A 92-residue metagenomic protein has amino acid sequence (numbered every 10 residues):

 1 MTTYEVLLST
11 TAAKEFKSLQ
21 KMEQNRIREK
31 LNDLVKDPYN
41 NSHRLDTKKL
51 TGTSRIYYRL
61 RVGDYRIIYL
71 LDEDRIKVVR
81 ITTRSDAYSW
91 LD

Functional and structural regions predicted by a protein language model:
T2-T3, T10, K14-K17, Q24 (+3 more regions): Enriched for short, Lys/Arg-rich terminal
L7, R28, N32-V35: PIN-domain endoribonuclease scaffold, especially VapC-family toxins
S18-K21, R55: Residues in soluble alpha-helical coiled-coils and helical-bundle/repeat scaffolds
D33-R59: A short, surface-exposed loop/turn module that caps and links secondary-structure elements
